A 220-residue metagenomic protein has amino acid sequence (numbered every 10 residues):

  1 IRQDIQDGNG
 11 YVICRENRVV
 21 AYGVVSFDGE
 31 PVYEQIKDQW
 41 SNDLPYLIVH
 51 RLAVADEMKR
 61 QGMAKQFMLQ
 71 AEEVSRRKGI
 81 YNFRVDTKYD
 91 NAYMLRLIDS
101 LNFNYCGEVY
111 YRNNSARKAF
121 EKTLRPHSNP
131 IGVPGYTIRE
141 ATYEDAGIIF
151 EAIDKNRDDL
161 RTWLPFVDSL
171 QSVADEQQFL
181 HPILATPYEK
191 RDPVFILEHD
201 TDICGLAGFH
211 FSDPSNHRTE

Functional and structural regions predicted by a protein language model:
I1-H50, A55, M68-L69, Y111 (+2 more regions): Acetyl-CoA-dependent GNAT
R2-D7, R125-Q177: A short, well-structured alpha-helix characteristic of acyl/acetyltransferase catalytic modules
N42-D43, L101, E108-G135: C-terminal "cap" of GNAT-fold acetyltransferases
L52-V54, T87, A141: Hydrophobic adenine-recognition pocket in adenosine-nucleotide-binding enzymes
V54, R60-E73, R96, S100: Conserved acetyl-CoA-binding loop-helix of GNAT-fold acetyltransferases
K59, V85-L95, N113: Conserved beta-strand-loop-alpha-helix junction that forms the acyl-donor binding cleft
K65, R77, Y89-G107: Conserved active-site alpha-helix within GNAT-family acetyltransferase domains
M68, S75-T87: Conserved GNAT acetyl-CoA-binding A-motif
